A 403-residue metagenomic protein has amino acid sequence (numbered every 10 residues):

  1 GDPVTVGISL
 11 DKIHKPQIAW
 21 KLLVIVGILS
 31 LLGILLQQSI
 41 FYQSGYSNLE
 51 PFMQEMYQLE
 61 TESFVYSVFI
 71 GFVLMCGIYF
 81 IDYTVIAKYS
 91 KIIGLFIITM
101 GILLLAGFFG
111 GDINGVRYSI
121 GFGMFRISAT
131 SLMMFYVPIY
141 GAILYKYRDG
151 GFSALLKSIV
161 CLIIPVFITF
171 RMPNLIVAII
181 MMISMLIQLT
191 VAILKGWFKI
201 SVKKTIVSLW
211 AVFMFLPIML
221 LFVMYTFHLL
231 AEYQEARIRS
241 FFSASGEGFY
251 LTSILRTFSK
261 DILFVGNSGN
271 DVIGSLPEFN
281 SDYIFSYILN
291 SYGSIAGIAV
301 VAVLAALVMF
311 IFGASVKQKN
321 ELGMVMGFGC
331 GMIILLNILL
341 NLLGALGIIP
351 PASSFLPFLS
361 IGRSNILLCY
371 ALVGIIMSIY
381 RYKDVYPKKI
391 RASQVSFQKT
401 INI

Functional and structural regions predicted by a protein language model:
P3-I13, L156, N341-I403: A juxtamembrane structural motif centered on a specific transmembrane helix
L23, L59, G77-I102, G150-I159 (+2 more regions): Interfacial loop-to-transmembrane-helix boundary motif in multi-pass membrane proteins
Y46, G101-I127, L229-F242, G274: Membrane-interfacial helix-loop-helix modules of multi-pass inner-membrane proteins that assemble, modify, or transport
M56-Y89, L132-G150, I187-W197, M309: Transmembrane alpha-helical segments and their membrane-water interfaces
V65-L74, L289-I311: Hydrophobic alpha-helical transmembrane segments
K91, F152-T169, L175-T226: Hydrophobic alpha-helical segments of polytopic membrane proteins
S201-V300, L322: Hydrophobic, glycine- and aromatic-enriched re-entrant/interface helices and adjoining loop segments
S315-S353, L359: Loop-to-helix entry and N-terminal half of a specific, functionally important transmembrane alpha helix in multi-pass
